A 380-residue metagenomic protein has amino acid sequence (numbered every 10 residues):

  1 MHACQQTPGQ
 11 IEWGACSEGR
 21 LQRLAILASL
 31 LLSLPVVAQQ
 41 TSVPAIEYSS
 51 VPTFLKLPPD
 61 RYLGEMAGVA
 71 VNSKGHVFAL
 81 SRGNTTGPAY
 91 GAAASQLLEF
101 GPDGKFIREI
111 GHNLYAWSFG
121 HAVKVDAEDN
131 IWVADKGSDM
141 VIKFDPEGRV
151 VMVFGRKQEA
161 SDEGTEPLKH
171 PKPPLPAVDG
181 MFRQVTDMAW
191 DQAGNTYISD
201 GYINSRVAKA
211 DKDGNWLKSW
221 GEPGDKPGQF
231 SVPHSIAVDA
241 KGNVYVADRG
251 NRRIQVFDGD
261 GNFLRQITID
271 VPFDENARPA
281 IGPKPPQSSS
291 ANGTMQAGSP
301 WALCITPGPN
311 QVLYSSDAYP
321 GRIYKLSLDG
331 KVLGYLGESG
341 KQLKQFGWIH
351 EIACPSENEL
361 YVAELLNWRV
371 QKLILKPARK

Functional and structural regions predicted by a protein language model:
T7: C-terminal active-site-capping segments
Q22-P35: Bacterial N-terminal signal peptides
Q39-K380: Eukaryotic scaffold repeat domains enriched in small/polar residues
